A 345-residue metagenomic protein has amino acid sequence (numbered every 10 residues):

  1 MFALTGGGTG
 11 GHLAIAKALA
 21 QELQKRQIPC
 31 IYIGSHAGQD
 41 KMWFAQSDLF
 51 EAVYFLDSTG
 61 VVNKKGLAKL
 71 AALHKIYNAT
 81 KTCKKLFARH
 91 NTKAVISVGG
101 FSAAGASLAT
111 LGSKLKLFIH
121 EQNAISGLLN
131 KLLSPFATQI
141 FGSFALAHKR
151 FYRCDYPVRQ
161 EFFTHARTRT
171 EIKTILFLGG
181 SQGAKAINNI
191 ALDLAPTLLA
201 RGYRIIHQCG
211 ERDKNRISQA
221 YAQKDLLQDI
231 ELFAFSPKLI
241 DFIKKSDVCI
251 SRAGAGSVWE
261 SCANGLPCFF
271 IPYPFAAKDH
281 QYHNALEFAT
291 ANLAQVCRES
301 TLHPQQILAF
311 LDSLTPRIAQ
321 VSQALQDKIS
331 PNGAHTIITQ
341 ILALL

Functional and structural regions predicted by a protein language model:
F2-G7, R26-H74, C209, R298-S300: Conserved nucleotide-sugar phosphate-binding/catalytic loop shared by glycosyltransferases and other
P29, F50-E51, L111-H165: Active-site-proximal region of nucleotide-activated glycan assembly enzymes, centered on histidine/acidic-rich loops
G38-L49, R167-C249, Y282-A285, C297-T301 (+1 more regions): Donor-nucleotide binding loops and adjacent catalytic segments primarily of GT-B fold Leloir glycosyltransferases
S47-E51, K81-I96, S102-F118, K131-P135: Glycosyltransferases and closely related glycan-assembly transferases that use nucleotide-activated donors
T92-A94, K244-V258, L266: Acidic donor-binding loop of glycosyltransferase active sites
L198, A291-R298, L302-A319: C-terminal "capping" alpha-helix adjacent to the active site of nucleotide-linked donor transferases in cell-envelope
S313, S330-L345: C-terminal alpha-helical cap of glycosyltransferases
R317-P331: A short, well-ordered alpha-helix in the C-terminal region of glycosyltransferases
